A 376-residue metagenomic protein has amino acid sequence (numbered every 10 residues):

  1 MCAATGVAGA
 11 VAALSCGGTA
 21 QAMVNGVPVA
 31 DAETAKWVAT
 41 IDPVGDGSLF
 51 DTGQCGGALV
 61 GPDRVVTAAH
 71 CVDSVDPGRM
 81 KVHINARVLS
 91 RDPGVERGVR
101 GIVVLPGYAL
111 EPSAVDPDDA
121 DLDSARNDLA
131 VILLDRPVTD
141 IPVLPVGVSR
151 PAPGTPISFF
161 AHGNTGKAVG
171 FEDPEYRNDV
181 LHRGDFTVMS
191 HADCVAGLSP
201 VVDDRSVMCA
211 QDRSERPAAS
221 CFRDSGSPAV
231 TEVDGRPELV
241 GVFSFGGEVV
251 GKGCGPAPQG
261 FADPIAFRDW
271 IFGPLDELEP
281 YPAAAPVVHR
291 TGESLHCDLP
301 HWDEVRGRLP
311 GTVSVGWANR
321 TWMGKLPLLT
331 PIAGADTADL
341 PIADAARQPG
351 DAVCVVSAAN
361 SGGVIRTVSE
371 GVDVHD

Functional and structural regions predicted by a protein language model:
M1-V66, S74-V75, R79-I84, R100-I102 (+5 more regions): Protease-domain processing segments flanking chymotrypsin-fold serine proteases, especially trypsin-like
M23, A39, G53-Q54, A58-V72 (+4 more regions): C-terminal subregion of chymotrypsin/trypsin-like serine protease catalytic domains
V24-E33, K81-T139, A192-D193, S199-P200: Conserved catalytic-core segment of clan PA serine endopeptidases
V44-D46, H70-S74, N85-S90, D135-T139 (+7 more regions): Acidic glycine-/aspartate-rich tracts in secreted/extracellular proteins
R64-A69, G154-A168, Q211, V230-G251 (+2 more regions): Active-site-proximal beta-strands of protease catalytic cores
P77, G154, P349-V353: Extracellular Ig-like/FN3 beta-sandwich strand-entry sites
E96-R97, A125-E215, P264-R268, R366-G371: Chymotrypsin/trypsin-fold serine protease catalytic domain
D276-D376: Ser/Thr/Pro/Gly-rich low-complexity disordered regions
